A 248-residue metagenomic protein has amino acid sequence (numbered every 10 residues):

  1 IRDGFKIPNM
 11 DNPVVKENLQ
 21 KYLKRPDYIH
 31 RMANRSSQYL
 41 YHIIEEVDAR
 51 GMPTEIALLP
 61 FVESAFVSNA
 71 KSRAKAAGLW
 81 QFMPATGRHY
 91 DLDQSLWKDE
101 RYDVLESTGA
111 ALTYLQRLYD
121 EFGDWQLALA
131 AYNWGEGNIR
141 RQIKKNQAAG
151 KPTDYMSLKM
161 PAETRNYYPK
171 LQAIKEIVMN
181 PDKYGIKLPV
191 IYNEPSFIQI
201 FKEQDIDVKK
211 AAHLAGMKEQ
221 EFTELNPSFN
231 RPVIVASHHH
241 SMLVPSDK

Functional and structural regions predicted by a protein language model:
I1-G51, I56: An acidic, Gly/Ser/Thr/Pro-rich helix-cap/linker signature
R25-L40, A49-M52, S72-W80, E100-T108 (+4 more regions): Solvent-exposed, acidic/flexible segments
M52-N69, A128-N133, T223-N226: Short, functionally critical alpha-helical segments immediately adjacent to catalytic or ligand/cofactor-binding
A65-R73, H89, L118-E121, E136-A149: Secretory-pathway/luminal and periplasmic proteins that interact with or process carbohydrate-rich
A74-W97, T108-L115, I139: Substrate-binding/active-site groove segments that recognize and process beta-1,4-linked N-acetyl-hexosamine
A162, N166-K183, H239, S246-D247: Catalytic cores of secreted or luminal carbohydrate-active enzymes
P189-E219: Primarily a LysM-type cell-wall glycan-binding module
L225-K248: Extracellular LysM carbohydrate-binding repeats and other cell-envelope/extracellular binding modules
